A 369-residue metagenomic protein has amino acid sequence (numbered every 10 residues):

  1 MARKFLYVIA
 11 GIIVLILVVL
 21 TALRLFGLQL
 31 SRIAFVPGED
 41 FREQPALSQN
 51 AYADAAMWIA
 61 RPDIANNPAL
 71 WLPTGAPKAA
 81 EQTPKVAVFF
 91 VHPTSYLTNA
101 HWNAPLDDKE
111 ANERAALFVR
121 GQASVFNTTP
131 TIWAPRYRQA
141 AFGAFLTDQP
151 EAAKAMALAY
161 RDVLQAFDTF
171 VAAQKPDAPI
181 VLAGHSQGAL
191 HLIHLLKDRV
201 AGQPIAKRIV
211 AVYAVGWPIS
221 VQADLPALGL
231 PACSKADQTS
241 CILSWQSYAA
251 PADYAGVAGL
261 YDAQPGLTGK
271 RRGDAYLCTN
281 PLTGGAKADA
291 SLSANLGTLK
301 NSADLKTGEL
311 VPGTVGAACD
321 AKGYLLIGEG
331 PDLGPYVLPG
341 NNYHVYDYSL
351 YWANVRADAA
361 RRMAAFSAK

Functional and structural regions predicted by a protein language model:
A2, L6, A10, A22 (+7 more regions): Surface cap/lid and interfacial helix-loop subdomains adjacent to catalytic sites that gate substrate access
Y7-K78: Basic, amphipathic N-terminal segments that precede the first structured/catalytic domain
G27-Y52, E81, V91-P179, I327-K369: Active-site catalytic motif of lipid deacylating hydrolases and related acyltransferases
E43-D54, W58-D63, V88, P130 (+3 more regions): Functionally engaged cysteine thiol sites
A80-V86: Proline/glycine-enriched tight loop/beta-turn segments at coil->beta junctions that connect or precede beta-strands
A87-F90, W133-R136, V181, A211-A214 (+1 more regions): Structural recognition of the beta-strand scaffold that forms the well-ordered cores of secreted hydrolase catalytic
V119, H191-V200: Short, well-ordered amphipathic alpha-helices
G184-L192: Gly/Ala-rich beta-loop-alpha elbow adjacent to hydrolase catalytic centers
